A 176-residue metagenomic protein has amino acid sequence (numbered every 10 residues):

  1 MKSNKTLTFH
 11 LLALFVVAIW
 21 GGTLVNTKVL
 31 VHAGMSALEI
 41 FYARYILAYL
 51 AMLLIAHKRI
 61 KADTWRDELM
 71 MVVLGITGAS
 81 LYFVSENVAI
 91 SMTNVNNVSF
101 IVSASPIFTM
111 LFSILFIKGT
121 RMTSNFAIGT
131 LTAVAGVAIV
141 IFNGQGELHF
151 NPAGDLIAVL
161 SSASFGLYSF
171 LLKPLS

Functional and structural regions predicted by a protein language model:
M1-E39, I76, L148-P174: Glycine-/small-residue-enriched transmembrane alpha-helix faces in small-molecule transporters and effluxers
L11, F15, Y42-L47, L69 (+6 more regions): Hydrophobic residues within alpha-helical transmembrane segments of multi-pass solute transporters/permease subunits
G21, I46-L50, V134, G166: Small-residue-rich packing faces within the transmembrane alpha-helices of Major Facilitator Superfamily
T23-L24, L53-V102, A138-I139: Specific transmembrane alpha-helical segments of multi-pass solute transporters/efflux pumps, especially DMT/EamA
L30-H32, I90-S91, I117, S176: Helix-capping/transition residues at the boundaries of transmembrane alpha-helices and the short helical linkers
E39-Y49, G78, F83, N87-N125 (+1 more regions): Specific alpha-helical transmembrane segments that line the substrate/conduction pathway and gating interfaces
M52-L53, V72, L111-F112, M122-N143: Hydrophobic transmembrane alpha-helices of multi-pass small-molecule transport proteins
R59-R66, L115-N125, E147, F170-S176: Membrane-interface helix-boundary motifs at transmembrane edges
